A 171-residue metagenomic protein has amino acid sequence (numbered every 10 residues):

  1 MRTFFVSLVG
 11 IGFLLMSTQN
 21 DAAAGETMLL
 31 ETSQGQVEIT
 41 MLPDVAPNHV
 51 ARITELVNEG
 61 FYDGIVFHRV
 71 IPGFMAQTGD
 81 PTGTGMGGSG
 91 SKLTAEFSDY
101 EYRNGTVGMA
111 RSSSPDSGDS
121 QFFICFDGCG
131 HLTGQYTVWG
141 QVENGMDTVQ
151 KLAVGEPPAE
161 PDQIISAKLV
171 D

Functional and structural regions predicted by a protein language model:
F5-V6, G12-D171: Cyclophilin-like peptidyl-prolyl cis-trans isomerases
